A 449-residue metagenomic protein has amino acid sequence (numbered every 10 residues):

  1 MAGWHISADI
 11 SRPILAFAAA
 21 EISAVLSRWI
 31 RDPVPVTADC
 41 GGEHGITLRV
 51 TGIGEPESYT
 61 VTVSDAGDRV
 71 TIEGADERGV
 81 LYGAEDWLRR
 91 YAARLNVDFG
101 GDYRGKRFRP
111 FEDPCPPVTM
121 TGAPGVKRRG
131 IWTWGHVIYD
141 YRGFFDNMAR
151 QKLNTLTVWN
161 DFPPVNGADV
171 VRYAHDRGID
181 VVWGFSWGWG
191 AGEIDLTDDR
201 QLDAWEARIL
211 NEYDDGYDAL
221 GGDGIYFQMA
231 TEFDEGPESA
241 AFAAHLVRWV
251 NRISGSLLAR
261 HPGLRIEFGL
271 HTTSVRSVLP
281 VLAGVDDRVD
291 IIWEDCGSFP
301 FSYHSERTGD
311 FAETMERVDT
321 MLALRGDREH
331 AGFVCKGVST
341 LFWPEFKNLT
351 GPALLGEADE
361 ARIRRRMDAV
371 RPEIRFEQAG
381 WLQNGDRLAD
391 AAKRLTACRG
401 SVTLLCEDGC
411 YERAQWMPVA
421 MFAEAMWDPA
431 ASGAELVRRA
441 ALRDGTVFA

Functional and structural regions predicted by a protein language model:
M1-P124: Contiguous, structured surface segment used for ligand recognition
A2-I6, H44-I46, V70, R128-I131 (+7 more regions): Hydrophobic beta-strand segments of well-ordered beta-sheets in folded domains
S7-R12, A16, R49-I53, E73-A75 (+7 more regions): Structural motif
A16, P117, T121, N166 (+4 more regions): Substrate-binding groove of N-acetylhexosamine-processing glycoside hydrolases
L26, D76, M148, I291 (+1 more regions): Conserved, mostly hydrophobic/aromatic
S64-D65, A123-G125, A219, A283-D286: Extracellular/periplasmic catalytic domains that process cell-envelope and extracellular macromolecules
F99-T155: An acidic-aromatic substrate-binding cleft motif
I131, H136-F268, S277-P280: Substrate-binding cleft of carbohydrate-active enzyme catalytic domains
